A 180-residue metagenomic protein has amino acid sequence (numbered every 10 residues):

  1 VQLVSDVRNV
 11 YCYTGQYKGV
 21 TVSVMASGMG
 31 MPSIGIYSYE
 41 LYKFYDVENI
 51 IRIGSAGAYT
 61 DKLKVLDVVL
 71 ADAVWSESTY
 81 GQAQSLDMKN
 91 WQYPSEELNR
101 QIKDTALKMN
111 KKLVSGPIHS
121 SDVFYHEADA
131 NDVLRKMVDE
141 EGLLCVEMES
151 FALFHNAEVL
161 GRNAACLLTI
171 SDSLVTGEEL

Functional and structural regions predicted by a protein language model:
V1-Q92, E96-Q101: Metabolite-binding pocket within alpha/beta catalytic cores that recognizes anionic/polar moieties
P32-G35, M148-L153: Short glycine/serine/threonine-rich phosphate/pyrophosphate-binding segments that cradle anionic phosphate groups
V47-E48, L144, N163: Short acidic/polar active-site loop segments enriched in Thr and Asp
D67-A71, D132-V133, A164: Short, hinge-like loop/turn segments at secondary-structure boundaries
E77-Y80, H126-A128, S173-E178: Short acidic/His/Gly/Ser-rich catalytic and metal-binding motifs that mark active-site loops of diverse hydrolases
K89-E140: Active-site rim beta-loop-alpha module in soluble metabolic enzymes
F151-L180: Zn-dependent metallopeptidase/amidohydrolase metal-coordination segment
